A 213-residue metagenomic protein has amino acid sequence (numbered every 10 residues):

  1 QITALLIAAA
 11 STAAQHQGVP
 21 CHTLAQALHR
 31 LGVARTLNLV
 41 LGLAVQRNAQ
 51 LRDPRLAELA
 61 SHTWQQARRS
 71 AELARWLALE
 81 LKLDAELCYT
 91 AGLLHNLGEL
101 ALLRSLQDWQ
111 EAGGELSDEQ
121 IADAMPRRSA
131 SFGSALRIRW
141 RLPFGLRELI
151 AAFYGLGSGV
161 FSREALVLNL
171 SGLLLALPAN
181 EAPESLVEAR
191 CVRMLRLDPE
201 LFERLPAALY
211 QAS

Functional and structural regions predicted by a protein language model:
Q1-D108, S117-F202, A207-Q211: Conserved alpha-helical "signature site" that marks functionally important helical segments or helix/loop junctions
A112: A short, basic-hydrophobic beta/loop patch
